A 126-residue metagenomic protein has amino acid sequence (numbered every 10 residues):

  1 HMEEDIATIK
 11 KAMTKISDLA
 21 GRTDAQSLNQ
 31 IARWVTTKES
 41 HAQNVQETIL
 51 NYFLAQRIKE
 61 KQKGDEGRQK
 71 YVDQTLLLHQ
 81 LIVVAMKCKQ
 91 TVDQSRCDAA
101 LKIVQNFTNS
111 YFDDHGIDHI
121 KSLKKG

Functional and structural regions predicted by a protein language model:
H1-A25, I31-G126: Mature extracytoplasmic or organellar-lumen-exposed domains after removal of signal/transit peptides
